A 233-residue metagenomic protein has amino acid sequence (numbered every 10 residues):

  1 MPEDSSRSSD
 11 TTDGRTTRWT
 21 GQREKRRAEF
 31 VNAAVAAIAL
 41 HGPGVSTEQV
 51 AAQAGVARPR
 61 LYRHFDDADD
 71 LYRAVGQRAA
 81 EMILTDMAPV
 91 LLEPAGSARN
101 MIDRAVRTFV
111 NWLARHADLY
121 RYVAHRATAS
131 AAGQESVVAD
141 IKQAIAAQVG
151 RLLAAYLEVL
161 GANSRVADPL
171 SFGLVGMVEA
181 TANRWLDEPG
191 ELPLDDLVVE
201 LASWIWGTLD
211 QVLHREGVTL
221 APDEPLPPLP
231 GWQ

Functional and structural regions predicted by a protein language model:
M1-Q53, D70-R73: Basic, helix-initiating cap at the start of DNA-binding domains
A33-A37, W112, Q148: Short amphipathic alpha-helical elements of helix-turn-helix/winged-helix folds
I38, D69-D86, V123, I141 (+1 more regions): Alpha-helical DNA-contacting segments of helix-turn-helix folds
G55-F65: Short hydrophobic/aromatic patch on the recognition helix
A74, P89-D118, S171-L174, V198: Hydrophobic alpha-helical connector segments
L113-S136, G150-A154, A180-D187: Amphipathic alpha-helical segments used for helix-helix packing
A132-E158, D168-A180, D196-D210: Amphipathic alpha-helical packing segments from all-alpha helical-bundle domains
V218-Q233: Acidic, Ser/Thr-rich low-complexity intrinsically disordered segments
